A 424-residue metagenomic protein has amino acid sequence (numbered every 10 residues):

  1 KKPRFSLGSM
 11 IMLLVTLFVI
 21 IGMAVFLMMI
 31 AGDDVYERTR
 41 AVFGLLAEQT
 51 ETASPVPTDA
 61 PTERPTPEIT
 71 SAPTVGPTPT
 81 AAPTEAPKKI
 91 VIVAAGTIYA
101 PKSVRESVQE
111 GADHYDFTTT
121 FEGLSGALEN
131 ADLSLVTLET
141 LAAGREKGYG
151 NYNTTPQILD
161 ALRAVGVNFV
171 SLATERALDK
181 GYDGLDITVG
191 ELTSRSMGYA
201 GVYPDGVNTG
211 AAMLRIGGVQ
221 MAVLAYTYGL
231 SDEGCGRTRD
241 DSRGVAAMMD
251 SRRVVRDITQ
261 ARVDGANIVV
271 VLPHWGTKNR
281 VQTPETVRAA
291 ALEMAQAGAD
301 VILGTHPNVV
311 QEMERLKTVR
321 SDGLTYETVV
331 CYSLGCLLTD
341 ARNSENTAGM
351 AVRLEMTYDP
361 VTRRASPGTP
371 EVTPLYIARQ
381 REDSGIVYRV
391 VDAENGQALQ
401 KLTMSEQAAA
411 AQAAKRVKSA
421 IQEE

Functional and structural regions predicted by a protein language model:
K1-M10: N-terminal Lys/Arg-rich, disordered targeting/topogenic segments
I11-E424: Acidic, metal/ion-coordinating pockets
